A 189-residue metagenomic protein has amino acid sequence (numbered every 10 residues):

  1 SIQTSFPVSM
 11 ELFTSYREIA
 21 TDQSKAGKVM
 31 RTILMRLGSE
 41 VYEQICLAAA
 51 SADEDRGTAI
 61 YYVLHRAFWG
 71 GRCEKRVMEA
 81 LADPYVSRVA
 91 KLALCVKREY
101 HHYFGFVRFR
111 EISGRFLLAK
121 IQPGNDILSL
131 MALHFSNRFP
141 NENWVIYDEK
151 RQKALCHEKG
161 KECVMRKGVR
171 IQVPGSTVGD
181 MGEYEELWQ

Functional and structural regions predicted by a protein language model:
S1-Q189: Extended, well-folded catalytic/binding cores that form a central cleft or groove in large enzyme and scaffold domains
